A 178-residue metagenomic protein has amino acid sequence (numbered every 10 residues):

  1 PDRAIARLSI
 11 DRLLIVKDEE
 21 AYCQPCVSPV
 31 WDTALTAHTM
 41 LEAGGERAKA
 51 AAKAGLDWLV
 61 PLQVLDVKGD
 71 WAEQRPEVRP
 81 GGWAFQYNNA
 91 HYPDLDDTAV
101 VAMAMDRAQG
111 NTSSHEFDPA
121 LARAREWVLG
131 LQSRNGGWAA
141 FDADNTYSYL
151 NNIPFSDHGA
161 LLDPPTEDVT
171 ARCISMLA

Functional and structural regions predicted by a protein language model:
P1-A178: Preference for long, amphipathic alpha-helical scaffolds in soluble/luminal domains and all-alpha bundles
